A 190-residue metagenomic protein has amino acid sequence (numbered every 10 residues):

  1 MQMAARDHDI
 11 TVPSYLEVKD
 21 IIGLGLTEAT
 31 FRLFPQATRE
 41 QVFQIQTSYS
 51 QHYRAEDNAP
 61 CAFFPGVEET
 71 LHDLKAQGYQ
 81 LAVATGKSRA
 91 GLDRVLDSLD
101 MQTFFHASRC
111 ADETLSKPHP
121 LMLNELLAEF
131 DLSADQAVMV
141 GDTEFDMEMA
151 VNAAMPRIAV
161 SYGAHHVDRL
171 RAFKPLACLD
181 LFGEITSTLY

Functional and structural regions predicted by a protein language model:
M1-D20, Q36-R39, A76: Active-site neighborhood of HAD-like aspartate-dependent phosphohydrolases
M3-H8, S48, H52-E56, T186: Generic non-transmembrane alpha-helical segments
S14, V83-T85, A159: Hydrophobic residues in well-ordered beta-strands that form the structural core
S14-E17, G25, A29, Q41 (+8 more regions): Hydrophobic alpha-helical segments typical of transmembrane helices and their membrane-interface/capping positions
G23-A55, P65-E68, H72-D73: A metal-dependent, Asp-based hydrolase signature
A55-V83, R89-D93, P120: Short, acidic loop-to-helix structural element flanking the phosphoryl-transfer center in phosphate-processing enzymes
K75, S88-R89, D93-Y190: Asp-based, Mg2+/Mn2+-dependent phosphohydrolase catalytic module
